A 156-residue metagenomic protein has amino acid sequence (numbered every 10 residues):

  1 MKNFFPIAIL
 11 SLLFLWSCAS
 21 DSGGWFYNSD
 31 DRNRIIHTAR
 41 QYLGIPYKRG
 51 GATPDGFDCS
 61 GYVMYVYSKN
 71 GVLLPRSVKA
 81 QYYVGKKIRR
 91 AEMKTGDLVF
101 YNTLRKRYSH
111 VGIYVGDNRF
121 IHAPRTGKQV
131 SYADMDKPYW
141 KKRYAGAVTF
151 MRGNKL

Functional and structural regions predicted by a protein language model:
M1-K2, A19: N-terminal hydrophobic targeting signals that begin at the initiator methionine
K2-L10: Sec-dependent signal peptide recognition, specifically the positively charged N-region followed immediately by
F14-S17: C-terminal motif of bacterial Sec signal peptides marking the signal peptidase cleavage site
A19-D30, H37, R49, V72 (+3 more regions): Aromatic- and glycine-rich peptidoglycan recognition patches
S22, G44-T95, A145: Catalytic cysteine-centered active-site loop
G96-D97, N118: Structural motif
